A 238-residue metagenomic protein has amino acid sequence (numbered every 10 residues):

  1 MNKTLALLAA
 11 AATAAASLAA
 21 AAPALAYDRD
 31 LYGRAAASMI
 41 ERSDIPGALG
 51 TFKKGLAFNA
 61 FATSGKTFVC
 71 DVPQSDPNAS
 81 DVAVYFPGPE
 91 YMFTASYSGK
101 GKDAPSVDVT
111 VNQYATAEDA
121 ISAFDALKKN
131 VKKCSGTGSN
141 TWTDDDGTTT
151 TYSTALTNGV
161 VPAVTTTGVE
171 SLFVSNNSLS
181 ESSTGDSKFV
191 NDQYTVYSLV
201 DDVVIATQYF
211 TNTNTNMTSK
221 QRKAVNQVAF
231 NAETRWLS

Functional and structural regions predicted by a protein language model:
M1-A26: Secretory targeting and sorting signals
A16, M39, S80-V82: Residue-level detector of alpha-helical transmembrane segments in integral membrane proteins
A26-G33: Cleaved targeting-peptide boundary
A35-A57: Tubular lipid-binding modules of the TULIP superfamily
G50-Y194, R222-L237: A small/polar (G/S/T-enriched), proline-flanked helix-loop surface module common in exported/cell-envelope proteins
V107-T110, S198, D202-N212: Short, well-ordered beta-strand elements
A117-A120, I205, T215: Residue-level signal for secondary-structure boundary sites
T207-N226: A short acidic/glycine-rich loop-to-helix N-cap element
